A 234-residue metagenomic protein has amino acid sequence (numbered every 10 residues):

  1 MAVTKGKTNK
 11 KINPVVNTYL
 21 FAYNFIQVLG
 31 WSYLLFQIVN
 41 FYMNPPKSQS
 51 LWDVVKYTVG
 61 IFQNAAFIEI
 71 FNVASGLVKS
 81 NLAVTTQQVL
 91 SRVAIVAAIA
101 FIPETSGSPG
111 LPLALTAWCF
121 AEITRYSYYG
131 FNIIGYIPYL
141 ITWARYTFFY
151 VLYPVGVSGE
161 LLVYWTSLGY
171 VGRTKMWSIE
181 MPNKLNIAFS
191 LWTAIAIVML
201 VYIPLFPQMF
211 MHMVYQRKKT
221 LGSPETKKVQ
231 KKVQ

Functional and structural regions predicted by a protein language model:
A2-M43, Y57-Q234: Eukaryotic polytopic
N44-P45, W52: Lumenal/extracellular "mature" regions of secretory-pathway glycan-modifying transferases
